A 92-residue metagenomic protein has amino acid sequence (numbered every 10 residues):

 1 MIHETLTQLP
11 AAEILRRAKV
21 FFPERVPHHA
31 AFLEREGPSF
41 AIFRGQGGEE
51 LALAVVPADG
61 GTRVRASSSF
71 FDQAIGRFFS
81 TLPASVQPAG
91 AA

Functional and structural regions predicted by a protein language model:
M1-L33: Terminal, regulation- and interaction-focused segments at domain boundaries
T5, E24, E34, I42-G45 (+1 more regions): Intrinsically disordered, low-complexity regions enriched in small/polar residues
V20-F22, H28-F32, A41-F43, A52-V55 (+1 more regions): Residue-level signal for well-ordered alpha-helical segments
F43-A92: Beta-strand/loop substructures that line and gate deep hydrophobic ligand-binding cavities in soluble
